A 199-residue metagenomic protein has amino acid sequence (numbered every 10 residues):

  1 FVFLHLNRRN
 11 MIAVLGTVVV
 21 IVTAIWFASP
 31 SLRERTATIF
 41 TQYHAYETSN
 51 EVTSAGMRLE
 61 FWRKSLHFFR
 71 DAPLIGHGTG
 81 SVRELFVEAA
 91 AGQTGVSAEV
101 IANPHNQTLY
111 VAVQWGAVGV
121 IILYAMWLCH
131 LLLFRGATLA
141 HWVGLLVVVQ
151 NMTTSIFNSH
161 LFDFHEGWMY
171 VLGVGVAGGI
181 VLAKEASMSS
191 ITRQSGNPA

Functional and structural regions predicted by a protein language model:
F1, M126, H141-M152, H160-Q194 (+1 more regions): Transmembrane alpha-helices of multi-pass inner-membrane enzymes
F1-R9, A28-S29, L131-A137, G175-E185: Structural signal for the C-terminal ends of transmembrane alpha-helices and the immediately following loop
F3-S49, R63-D71, T79, E84: A membrane-periplasm/extracellular boundary helix in multi-pass inner-membrane enzymes that assemble envelope glycans
V20-F27, V148-F157: Aromatic-anchored segments of alpha-helical transmembrane domains
L32, T36, H105-T108, A112 (+2 more regions): Generic structural signal for conserved hydrophobic packing positions in ordered secondary structure
T48-R63, H67-D71, I75-W115: Long extracytoplasmic/lumenal interhelical loops at the membrane interface of multi-pass membrane proteins
V82, F86, H130-F134, T153: Hydrophobic alpha-helical interface/terminus motif in multipass membrane transporters
Q114-V149: Hydrophobic transmembrane alpha-helices and their immediate junctions
